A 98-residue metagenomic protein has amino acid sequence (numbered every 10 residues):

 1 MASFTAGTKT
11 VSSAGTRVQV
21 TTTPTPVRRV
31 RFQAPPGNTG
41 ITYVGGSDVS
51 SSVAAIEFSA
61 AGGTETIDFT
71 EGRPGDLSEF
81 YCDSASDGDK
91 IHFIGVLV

Functional and structural regions predicted by a protein language model:
M1-T25, N38, G63-E65: Surface-exposed ligand/attachment interfaces on beta-rich extracellular proteins
T21-T22, S59-L77: Beta-sandwich interaction modules
T25-V27, A34-G40, S86-G88: Short proline/glycine-enriched turn/loop motifs at strand-loop junctions of beta-rich domains
R28-V30, E71-I91: Noncatalytic modules at the cell exterior or secretory-pathway interfaces, chiefly beta-strand-rich lectin/adhesion
Q33, G45-G46, E57-S59, D68-T70 (+1 more regions): Beta-strand-rich, repetitive solenoid scaffolds
P36-E57, H92-I94: Short, surface-exposed beta-strand/strand-loop-strand elements in extracellular ectodomains
